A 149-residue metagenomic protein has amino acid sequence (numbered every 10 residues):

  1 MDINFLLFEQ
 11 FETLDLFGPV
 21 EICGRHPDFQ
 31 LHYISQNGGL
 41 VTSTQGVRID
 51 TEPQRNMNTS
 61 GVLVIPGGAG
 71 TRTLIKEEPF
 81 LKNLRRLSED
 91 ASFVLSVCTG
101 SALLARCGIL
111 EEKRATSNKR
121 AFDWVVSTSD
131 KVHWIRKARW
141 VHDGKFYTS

Functional and structural regions predicted by a protein language model:
M1-V94, S101-R106, E112, D123 (+2 more regions): Extended, subdomain-level signal for the structured scaffold at the beginning of enzyme domains
S96-V97, S117-N118: Replace "coordinates the UDP/GDP/TDP-sugar" with "coordinates nucleotide-activated sugar donors
T116, R136-V141: FMN-binding flavodoxin-like domain, especially the glycine-rich phosphate-binding loop
T116-S117, T148: Ser/Thr-centric signal marking residues that sit in or immediately flank functional binding/regulatory motifs
H142-S149: Conserved anion/nucleotide-ligand pocket segment
